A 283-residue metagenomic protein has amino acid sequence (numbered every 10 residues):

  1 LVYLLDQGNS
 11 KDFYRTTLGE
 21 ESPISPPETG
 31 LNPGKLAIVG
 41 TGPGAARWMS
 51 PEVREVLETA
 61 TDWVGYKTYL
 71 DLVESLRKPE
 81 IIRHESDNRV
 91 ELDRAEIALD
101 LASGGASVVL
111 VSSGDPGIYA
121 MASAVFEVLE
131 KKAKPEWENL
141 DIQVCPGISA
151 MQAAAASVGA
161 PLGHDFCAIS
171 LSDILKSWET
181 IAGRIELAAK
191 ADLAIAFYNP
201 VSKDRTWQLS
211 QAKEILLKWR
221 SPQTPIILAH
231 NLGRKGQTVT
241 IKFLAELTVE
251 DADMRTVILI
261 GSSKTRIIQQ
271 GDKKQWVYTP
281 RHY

Functional and structural regions predicted by a protein language model:
L1-T29, G34-I38, S107, K190-Y283: A contiguous loop/helix-start segment that scaffolds small-molecule binding in enzyme catalytic cores
Y3-A46, P51-I142, T248: Class I S-adenosyl-L-methionine
T41-W48, L175-W178, T240-K242: Short gly/ser/thr-rich secondary-structure transition/capping motifs
A45, A120-A191: Class I SAM-dependent methyltransferase SAM-binding "motif I" and its flanking Rossmann-like core
D62, D100-S107, E130, K134 (+5 more regions): Generic secondary-structure signature for well-ordered alpha-helical cores
D115-P116, S172-L175, P200-K203: Short histidine/acidic/glycine/proline-rich micro-motifs that form metal- and phosphate-coordinating active-site loops
